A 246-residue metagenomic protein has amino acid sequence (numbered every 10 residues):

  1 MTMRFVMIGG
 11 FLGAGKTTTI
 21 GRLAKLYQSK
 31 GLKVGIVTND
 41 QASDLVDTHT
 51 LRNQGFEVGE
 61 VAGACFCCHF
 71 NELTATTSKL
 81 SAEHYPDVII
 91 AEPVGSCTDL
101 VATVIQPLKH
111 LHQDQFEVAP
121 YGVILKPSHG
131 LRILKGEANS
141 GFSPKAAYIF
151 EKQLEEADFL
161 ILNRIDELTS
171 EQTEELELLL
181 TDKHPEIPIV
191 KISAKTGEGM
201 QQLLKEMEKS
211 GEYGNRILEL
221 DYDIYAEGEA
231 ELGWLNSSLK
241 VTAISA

Functional and structural regions predicted by a protein language model:
M1-G9, G13-T18, K209-A246: P-loop NTP-binding site
T2-G9, A14, T18-F150: Nucleotide-state-sensitive switch-loop elements of NTP-binding domains
L32, K109, Q113, K126 (+3 more regions): Non-catalytic alpha-helical coupling and interface elements of nucleotide-dependent molecular machines and regulators
H84, E137-A138, E167-T169, G211 (+1 more regions): Short secondary-structure transition/capping segments
P86, D158, W234-S238: Glycine-rich, often proline-containing surface loops adjacent to acidic residues and nearby aromatics that form
I89-V94, S143-A146, E175-E186, T242-S245: A short, terminal or domain-edge coil/loop segment
A147-E229: Canonical P-loop GTPase G-domain recognition
